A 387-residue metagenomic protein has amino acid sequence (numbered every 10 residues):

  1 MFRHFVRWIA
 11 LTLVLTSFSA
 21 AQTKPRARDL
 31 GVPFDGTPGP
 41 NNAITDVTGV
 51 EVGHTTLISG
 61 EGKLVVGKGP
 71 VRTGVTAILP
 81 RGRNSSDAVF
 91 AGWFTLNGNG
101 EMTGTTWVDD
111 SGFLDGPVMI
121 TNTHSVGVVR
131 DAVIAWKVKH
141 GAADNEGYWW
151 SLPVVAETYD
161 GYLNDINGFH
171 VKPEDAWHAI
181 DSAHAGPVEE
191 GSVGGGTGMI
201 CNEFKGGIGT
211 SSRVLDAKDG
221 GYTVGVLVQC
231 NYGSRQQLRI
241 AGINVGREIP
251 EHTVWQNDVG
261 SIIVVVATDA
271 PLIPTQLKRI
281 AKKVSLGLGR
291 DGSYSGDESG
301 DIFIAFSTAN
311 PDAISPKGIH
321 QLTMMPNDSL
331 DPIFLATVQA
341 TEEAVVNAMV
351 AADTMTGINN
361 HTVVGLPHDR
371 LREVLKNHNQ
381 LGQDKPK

Functional and structural regions predicted by a protein language model:
M1-I9: Bacterial N-terminal signal peptides that target proteins for export
W8-S17: Bacterial N-terminal signal peptides
Q22-K387: Alpha/propeptide regions of enzymes that mature by internal proteolysis
